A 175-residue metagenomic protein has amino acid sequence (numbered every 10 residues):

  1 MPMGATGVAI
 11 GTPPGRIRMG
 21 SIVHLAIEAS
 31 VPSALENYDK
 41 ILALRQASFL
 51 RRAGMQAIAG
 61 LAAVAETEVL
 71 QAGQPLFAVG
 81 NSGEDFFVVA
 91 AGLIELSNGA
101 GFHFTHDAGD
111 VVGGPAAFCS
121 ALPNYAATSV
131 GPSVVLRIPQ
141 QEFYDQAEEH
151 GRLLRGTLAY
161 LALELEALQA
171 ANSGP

Functional and structural regions predicted by a protein language model:
P2-P175: Cytosolic regulatory regions built on CNB/CRP/Popeye-like sensor folds
